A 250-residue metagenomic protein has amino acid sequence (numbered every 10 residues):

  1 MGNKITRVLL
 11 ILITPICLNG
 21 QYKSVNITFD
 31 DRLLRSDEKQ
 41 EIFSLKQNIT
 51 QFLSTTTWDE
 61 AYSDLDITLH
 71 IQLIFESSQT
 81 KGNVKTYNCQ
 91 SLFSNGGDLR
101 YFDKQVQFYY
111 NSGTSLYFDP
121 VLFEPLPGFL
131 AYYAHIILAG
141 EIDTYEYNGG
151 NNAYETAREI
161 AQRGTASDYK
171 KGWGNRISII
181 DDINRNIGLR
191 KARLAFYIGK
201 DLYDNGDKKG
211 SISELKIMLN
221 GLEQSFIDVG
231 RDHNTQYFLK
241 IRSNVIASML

Functional and structural regions predicted by a protein language model:
M1-S24: Bacterial Sec-dependent N-terminal signal peptides
Q21-N88, D98-Y101: Start-of-domain marker
T50-W58, H135, A139-D143, A247: Sec-exported extracytoplasmic/periplasmic mature domains
N83-D181: Acidic/His-rich structured neighborhood in mature extracellular/periplasmic domains
W173-L202: Short helix-loop boundary/capping segments
D201-I212, M218: Conserved nucleotidyltransferase catalytic core and NTase-mimicking acidic/glycine-rich helix/loop elements in nucleic
I212-L250: A cross-kingdom marker for long, charged
